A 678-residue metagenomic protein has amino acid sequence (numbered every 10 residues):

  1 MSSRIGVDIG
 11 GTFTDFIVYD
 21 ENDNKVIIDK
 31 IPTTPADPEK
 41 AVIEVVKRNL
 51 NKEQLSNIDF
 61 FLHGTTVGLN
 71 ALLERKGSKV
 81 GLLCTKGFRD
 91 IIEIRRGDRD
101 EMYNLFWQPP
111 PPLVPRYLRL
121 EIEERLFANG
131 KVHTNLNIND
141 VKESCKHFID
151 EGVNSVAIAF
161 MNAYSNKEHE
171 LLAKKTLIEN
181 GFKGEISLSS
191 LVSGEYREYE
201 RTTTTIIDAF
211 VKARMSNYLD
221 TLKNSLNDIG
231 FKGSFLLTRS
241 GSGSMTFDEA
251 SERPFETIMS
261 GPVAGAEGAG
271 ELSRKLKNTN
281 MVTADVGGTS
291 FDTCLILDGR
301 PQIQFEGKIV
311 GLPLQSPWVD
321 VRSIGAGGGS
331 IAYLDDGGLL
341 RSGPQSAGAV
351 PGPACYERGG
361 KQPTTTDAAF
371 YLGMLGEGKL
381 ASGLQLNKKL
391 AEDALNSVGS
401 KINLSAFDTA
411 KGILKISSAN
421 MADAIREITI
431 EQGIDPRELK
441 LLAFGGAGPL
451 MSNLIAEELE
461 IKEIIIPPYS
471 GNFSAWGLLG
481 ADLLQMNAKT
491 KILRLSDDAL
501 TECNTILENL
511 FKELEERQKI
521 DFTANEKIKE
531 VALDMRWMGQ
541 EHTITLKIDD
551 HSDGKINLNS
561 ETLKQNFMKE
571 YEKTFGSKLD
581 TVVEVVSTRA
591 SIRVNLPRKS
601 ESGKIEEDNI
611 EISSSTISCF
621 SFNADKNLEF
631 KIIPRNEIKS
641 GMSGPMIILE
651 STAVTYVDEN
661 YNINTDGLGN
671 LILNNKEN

Functional and structural regions predicted by a protein language model:
M1-G81, F127, T134-A157, E170-S189 (+10 more regions): N-terminal glycine/serine-rich phosphate-binding loop of ATP-dependent small-molecule kinases, especially carbohydrate
G6, F13-I17, K25-I28, P32-P35 (+5 more regions): Conserved phosphate-binding loops in N-terminal lobes of ATP-dependent enzymes of the actin/Hsp70/sugar-kinase
I9, N139-E143, H147, S260 (+8 more regions): C-terminal, non-catalytic interaction/recognition modules in large multi-subunit enzymes and RNPs
F16, E21, I27-T34, G81-G87 (+5 more regions): Glycine-rich phosphate-binding loop of actin/hexokinase-like ATP-binding domains
D20-D23, K76, K86, G241 (+7 more regions): Short acidic-glycine loop/turn motifs at beta-strand connectors
E39, N49, S190-R197, R201-T204 (+4 more regions): ATP-dependent carbohydrate kinase catalytic cores
A159-T205, A209, I548, A590-N609 (+1 more regions): Terminal amphipathic helices with adjacent charged low-complexity linkers/tails
